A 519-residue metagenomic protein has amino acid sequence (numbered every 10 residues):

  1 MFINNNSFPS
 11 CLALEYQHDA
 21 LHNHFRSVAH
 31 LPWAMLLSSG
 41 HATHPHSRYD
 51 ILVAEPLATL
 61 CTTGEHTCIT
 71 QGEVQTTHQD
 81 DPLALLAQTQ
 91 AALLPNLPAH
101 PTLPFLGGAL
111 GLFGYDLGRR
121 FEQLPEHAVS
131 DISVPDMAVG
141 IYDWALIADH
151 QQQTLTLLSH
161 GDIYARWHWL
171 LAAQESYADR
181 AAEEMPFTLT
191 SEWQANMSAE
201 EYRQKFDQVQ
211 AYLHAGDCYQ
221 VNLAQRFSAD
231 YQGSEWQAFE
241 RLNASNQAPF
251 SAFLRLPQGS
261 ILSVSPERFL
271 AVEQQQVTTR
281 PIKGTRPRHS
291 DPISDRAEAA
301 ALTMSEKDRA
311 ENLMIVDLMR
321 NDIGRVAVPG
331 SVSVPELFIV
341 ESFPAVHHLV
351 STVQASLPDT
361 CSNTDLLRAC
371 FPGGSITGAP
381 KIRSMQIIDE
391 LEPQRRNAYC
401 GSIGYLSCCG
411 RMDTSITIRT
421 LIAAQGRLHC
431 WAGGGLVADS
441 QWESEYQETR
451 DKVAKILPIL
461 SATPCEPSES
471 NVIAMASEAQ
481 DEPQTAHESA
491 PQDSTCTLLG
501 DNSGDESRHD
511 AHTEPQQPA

Functional and structural regions predicted by a protein language model:
M1-D481, C496, E514-A519: Extended alpha-helical targeting/anchoring segments, especially N-terminal organellar/secretory targeting helices
D481, A486-H487: N-terminal leader/linker segments that precede catalytic domains of diphosphate-processing enzymes
Q484, G504-H512: Intrinsically disordered, low-complexity, charge-rich segments with an acidic bias
P491: Non-catalytic beta/alpha edge segments that cap or flank active sites
